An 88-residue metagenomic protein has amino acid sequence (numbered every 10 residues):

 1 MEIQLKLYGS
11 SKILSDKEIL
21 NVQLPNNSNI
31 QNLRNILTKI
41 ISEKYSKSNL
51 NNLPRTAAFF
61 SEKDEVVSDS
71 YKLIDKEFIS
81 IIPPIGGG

Functional and structural regions predicted by a protein language model:
M1-G87: Ubiquitin-like/PB1-type beta-grasp interaction modules and other compact soluble beta-rich domains
